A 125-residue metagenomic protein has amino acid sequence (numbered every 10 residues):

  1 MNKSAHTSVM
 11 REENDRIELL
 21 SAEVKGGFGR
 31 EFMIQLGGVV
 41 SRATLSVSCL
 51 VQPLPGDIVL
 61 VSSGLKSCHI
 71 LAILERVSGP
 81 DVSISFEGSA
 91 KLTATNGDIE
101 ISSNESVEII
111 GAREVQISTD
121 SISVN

Functional and structural regions predicted by a protein language model:
M1-A5, A112-N125: Intrinsic-disorder/coil detector with helix-boundary
M1-E87: Exposed beta-strand/loop interface patches that mediate assembly or binding
G29-E31, D81, S89, D98 (+2 more regions): A generic structural signal for beta-strand entry/edge sites
F86-G88, A94-N96, S103-E105, G111-R113 (+1 more regions): Residues on the solvent-exposed faces and adjacent turns of beta-rich solenoids used to engage binding targets
